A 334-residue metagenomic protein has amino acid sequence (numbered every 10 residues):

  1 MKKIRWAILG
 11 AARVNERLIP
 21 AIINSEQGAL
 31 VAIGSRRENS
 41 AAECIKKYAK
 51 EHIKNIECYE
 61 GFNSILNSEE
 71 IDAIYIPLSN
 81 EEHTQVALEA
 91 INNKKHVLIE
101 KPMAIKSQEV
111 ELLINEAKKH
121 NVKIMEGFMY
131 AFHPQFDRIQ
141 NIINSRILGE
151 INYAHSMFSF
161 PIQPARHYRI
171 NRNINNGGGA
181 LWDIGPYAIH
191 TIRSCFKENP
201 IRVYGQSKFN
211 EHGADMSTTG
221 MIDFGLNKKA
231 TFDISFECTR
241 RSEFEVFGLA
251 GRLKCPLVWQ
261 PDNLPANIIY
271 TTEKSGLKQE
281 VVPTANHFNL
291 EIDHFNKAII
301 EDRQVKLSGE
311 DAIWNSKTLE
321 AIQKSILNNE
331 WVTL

Functional and structural regions predicted by a protein language model:
M1-E51: N-terminal Rossmann-like dinucleotide-binding module
L18, K54-E116: Beta-loop-alpha module in the N-terminal Rossmann-like domain of NAD(P)-dependent dehydrogenases, especially those
G28, N39, A73-Y75, G225 (+2 more regions): C-terminal helix-rich "cap/oligomerization" subdomain common to oxidoreductases
I99-E100, I124-E126, C255: Hydrophobic residues in well-ordered beta-strands that form the structural core
L112-M129, E150-N152: Rossmann-fold dehydrogenase core element
Y130-Q206, E211, N329: Predominantly a Rossmann-like dinucleotide-binding segment in NAD(P)-dependent oxidoreductases
N210-D215, G225-E291, S308: NAD(P)-dinucleotide binding in Rossmann-like oxidoreductases
